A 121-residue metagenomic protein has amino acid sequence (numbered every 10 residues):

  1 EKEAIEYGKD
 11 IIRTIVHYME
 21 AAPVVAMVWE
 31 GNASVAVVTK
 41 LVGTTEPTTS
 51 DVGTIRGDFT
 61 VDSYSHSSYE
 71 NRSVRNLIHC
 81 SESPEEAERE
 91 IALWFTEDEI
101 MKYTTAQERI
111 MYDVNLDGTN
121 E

Functional and structural regions predicted by a protein language model:
E1-E121: Non-catalytic terminal and connector segments of soluble metabolic enzymes
